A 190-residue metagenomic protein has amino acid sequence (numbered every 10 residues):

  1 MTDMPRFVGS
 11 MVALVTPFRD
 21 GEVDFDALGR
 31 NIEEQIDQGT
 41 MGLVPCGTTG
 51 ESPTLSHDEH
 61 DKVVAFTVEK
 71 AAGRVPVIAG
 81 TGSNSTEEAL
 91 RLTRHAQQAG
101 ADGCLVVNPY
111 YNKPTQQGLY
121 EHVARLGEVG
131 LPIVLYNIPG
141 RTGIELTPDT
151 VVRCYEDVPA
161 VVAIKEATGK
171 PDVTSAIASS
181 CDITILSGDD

Functional and structural regions predicted by a protein language model:
T2-V12, T16-G143, R153, V161: Active-site beta->alpha loop and helix N-cap motifs at the rims of alpha/beta catalytic domains
E128-L131, G140-D190: Catalytic alpha/beta core domains of metabolic enzymes, predominantly
